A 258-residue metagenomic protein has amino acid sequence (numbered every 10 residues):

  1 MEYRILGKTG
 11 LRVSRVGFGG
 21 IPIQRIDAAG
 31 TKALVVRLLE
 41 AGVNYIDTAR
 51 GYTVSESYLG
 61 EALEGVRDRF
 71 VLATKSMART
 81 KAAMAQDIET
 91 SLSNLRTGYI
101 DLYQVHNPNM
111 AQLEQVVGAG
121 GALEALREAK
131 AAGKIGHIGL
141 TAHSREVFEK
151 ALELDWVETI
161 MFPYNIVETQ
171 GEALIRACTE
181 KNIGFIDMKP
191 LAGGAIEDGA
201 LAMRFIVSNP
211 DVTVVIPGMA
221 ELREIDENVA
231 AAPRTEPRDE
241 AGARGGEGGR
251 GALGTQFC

Functional and structural regions predicted by a protein language model:
M1-F70: N-terminal binding-site loop/beta-alpha segment at the start of enzyme catalytic domains that lines or forms
L6, F18, I46, L59 (+8 more regions): Conserved, mostly hydrophobic/aromatic
I26-A29, V36, E40, R79-A173 (+2 more regions): Glycine/proline-rich, positively charged, aromatic-decorated active-site loop/lid region on the catalytic face
L39, V43, E172-C258: Structured C-terminal cap/extension of enzyme domains
N44-A49, A73-T74, G136-G139, T159-P163 (+2 more regions): Short catalytic-loop micro-motif centered on adjacent basic/acidic residues
E56-K75, L123-G133, N182: Alpha-helix-loop-beta-strand connector modules within alpha/beta enzyme cores
R69-L72, V157-N165, E236-G242: Short hydrophobic/aromatic-enriched beta-strand-loop microsegments
